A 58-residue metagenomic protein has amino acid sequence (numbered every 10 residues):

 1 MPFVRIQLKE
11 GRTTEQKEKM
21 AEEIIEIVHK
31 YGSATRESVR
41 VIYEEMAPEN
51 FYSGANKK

Functional and structural regions predicted by a protein language model:
P2-K58: A domain-level signal for the structural core that forms small-molecule/cofactor-binding pockets and catalytic centers
